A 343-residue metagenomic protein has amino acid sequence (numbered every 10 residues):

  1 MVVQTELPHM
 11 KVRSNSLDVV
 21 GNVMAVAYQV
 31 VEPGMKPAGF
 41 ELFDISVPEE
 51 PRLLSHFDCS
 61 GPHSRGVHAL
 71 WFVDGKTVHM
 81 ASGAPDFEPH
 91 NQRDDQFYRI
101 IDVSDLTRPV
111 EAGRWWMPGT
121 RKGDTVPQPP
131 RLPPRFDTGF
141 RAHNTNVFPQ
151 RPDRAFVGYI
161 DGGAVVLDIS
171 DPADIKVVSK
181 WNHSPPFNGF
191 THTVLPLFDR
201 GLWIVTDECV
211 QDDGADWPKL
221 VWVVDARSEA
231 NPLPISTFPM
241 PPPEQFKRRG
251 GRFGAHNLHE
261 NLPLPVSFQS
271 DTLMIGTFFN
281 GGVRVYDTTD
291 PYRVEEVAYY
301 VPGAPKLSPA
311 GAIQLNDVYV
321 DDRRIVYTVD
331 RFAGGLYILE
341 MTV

Functional and structural regions predicted by a protein language model:
M1-V343: Feature marking well-ordered beta-strand scaffolds used for ligand recognition
